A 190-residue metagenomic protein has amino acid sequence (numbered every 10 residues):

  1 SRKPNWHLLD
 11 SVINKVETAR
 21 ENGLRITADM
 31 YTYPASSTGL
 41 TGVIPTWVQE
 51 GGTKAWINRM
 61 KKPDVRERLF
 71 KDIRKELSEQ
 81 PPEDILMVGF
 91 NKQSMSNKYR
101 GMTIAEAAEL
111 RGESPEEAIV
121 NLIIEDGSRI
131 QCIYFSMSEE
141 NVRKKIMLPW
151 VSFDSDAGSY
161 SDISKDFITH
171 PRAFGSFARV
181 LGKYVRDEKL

Functional and structural regions predicted by a protein language model:
S1-K189: Active-site neighborhoods of metal-dependent hydrolases
